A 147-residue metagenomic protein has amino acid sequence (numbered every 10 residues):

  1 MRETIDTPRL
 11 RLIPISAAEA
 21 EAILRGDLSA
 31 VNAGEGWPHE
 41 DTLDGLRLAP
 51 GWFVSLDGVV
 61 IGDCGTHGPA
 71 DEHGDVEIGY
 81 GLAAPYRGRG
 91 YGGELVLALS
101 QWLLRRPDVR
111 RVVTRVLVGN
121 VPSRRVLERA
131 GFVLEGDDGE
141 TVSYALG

Functional and structural regions predicted by a protein language model:
M1-E77, G81-P85, A98-R106, R115 (+2 more regions): GNAT-family acyltransferases
G93, V118-E135: Conserved active-site alpha-helix within GNAT-family acetyltransferase domains
R110: Short acidic/polar active-site loop segments enriched in Thr and Asp
